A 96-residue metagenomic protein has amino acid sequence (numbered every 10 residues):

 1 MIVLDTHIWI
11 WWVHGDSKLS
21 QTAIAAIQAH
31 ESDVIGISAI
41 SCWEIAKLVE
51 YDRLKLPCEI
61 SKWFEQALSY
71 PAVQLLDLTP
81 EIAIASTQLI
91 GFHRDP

Functional and structural regions predicted by a protein language model:
M1-I37, R53-Q66: Short, well-structured N-terminal submotif of metal-dependent ribonuclease cores
H7-I8, V49, I82: Short, histidine-centered active-site or binding-site loop motifs used for metal coordination, general acid-base
G15-D16, L48-Y51, L89: Residue-level signal for well-ordered alpha-helical positions
I45: Phosphate/NTP-binding elements of NTP-utilizing enzymes
K55-S61, E65, S69-P96: Active-site neighborhoods of divalent-metal-dependent phosphate/nucleic-acid chemistry enzymes
